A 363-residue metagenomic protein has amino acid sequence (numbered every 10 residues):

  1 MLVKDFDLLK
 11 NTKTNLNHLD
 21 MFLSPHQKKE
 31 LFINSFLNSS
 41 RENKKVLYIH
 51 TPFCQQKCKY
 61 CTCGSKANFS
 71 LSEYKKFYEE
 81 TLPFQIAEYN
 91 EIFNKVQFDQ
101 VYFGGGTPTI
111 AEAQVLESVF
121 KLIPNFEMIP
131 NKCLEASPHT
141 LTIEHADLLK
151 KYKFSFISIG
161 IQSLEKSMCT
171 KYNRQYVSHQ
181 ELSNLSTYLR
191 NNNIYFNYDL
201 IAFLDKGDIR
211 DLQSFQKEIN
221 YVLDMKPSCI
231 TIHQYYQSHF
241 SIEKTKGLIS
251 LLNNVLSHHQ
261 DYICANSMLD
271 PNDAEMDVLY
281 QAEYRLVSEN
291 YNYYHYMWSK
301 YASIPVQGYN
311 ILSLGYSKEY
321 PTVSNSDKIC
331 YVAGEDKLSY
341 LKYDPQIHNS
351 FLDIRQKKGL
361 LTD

Functional and structural regions predicted by a protein language model:
M1-V46, Q56: Flexible, acidic/Gly-rich N-terminal and inter-domain linker regions that tether and position cofactor-handling modules
R41-Y78, T170: Canonical Radical SAM [4Fe-4S] cluster-binding loop centered on the CxxxCxxC motif and its immediate flanking residues
T51-C58, I161-S163, Q234-Y236, K318: Short, small-residue-rich loop/turn micro-motifs
S65-F93, F98-Y262, N272-D273: Conserved non-cysteine loop/helix-boundary elements of the Radical SAM core domain that shape
A202-R210, P227-N253, I263-S303, N310-D327: Flexible glycine/acidic-rich beta-alpha junction loops that bind and position SAM and/or redox cofactors in anaerobic
S303-D363: Hydrophobic, secondary-structure "cap" segments at the distal end of domains
